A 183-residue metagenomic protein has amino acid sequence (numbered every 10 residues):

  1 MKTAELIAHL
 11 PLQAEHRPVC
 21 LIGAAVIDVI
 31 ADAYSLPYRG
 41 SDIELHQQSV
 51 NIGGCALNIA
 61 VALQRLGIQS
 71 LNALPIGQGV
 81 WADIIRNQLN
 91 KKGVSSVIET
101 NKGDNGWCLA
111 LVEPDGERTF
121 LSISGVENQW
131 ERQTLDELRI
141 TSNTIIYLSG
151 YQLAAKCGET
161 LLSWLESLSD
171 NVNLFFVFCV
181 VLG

Functional and structural regions predicted by a protein language model:
M1-A25, L71, P75, R86-T100 (+1 more regions): Ribokinase/PfkB-type carbohydrate-kinase core domain
M1-A73, D83-I84: Glycine-rich phosphate/adenosyl-contacting loop at the front of the ribokinase-like
G103-G106: Short acidic/glycine-enriched loop/turn segments that link adjacent beta-strands
